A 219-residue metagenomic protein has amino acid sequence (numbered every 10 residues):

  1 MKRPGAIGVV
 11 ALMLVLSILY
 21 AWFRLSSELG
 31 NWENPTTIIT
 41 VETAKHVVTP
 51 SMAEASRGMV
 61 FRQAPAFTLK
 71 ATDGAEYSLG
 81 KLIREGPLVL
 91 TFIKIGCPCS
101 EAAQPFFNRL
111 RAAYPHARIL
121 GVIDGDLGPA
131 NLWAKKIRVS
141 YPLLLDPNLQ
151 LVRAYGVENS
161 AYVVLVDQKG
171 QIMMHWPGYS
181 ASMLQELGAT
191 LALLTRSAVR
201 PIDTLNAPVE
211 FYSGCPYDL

Functional and structural regions predicted by a protein language model:
M1-A66, L219: N-terminal targeting signals for export/organelle localization
Q63, G86, E158-S160: Short, small/polar residue-rich loop motifs at catalytic or cofactor-binding pockets
Y77-A103, F107: Short active-site neighborhood of thiol/selenol oxidoreductases, capturing the structured segment around
C99-I137, P147-R153, Y212, Y217-L219: Structural microenvironment flanking redox-active thiols in thiol-disulfide oxidoreductases
R138-P142, V157-V164: Structural micro-motif
Q168-L219: Thiol-/selenol-based redox modules, centered on thioredoxin-like and closely related oxidoreductase domains
